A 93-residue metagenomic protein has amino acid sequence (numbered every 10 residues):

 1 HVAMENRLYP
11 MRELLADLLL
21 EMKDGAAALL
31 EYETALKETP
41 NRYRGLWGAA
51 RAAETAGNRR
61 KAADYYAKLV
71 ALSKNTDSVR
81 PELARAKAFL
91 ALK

Functional and structural regions predicted by a protein language model:
L14, G48-R51, E82-A84, F89: "A position-specific structural signal for the A-helix of alpha-solenoid helical repeats
